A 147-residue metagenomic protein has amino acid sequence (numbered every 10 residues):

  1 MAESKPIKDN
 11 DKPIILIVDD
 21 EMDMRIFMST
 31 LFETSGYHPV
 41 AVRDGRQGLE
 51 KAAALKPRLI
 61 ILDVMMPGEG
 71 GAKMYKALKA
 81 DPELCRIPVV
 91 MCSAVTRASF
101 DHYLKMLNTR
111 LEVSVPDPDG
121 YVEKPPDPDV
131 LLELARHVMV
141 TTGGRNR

Functional and structural regions predicted by a protein language model:
M1-I14, V115-D119, E123, D129-R147: Non-catalytic signal-transmission and effector/linker regions of two-component phosphorelay proteins
D19, D63, S93: Active-site residues of response regulator receiver
I26-T34: Charged docking surfaces used in two-component/phosphorelay signaling
G36-R43, K51: Short hydrophobic/Thr-rich beta-strand motif most characteristic of the beta2 strand and flanking loop of CheY-like
R43-Q47, R58, G70-K76: Acidic catalytic/metal-coordinating carboxylates
L55-I61: Active-site beta3 strand of CheY-like receiver
M66: Receiver (REC) domain active-site loop signature in two-component systems and cognate sites in sensor histidine kinases
K73, T96-E123, D129, E133: Alpha4 helix (beta4-alpha4-beta5 surface) of REC/receiver domains from two-component response regulators
